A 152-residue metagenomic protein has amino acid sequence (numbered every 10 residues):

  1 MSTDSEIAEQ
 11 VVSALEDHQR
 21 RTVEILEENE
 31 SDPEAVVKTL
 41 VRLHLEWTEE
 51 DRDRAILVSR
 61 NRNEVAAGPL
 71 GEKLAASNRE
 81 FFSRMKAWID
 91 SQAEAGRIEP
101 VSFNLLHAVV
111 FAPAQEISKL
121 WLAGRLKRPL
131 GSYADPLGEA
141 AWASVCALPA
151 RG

Functional and structural regions predicted by a protein language model:
M1-V23, K38, R42, F82: An amphipathic alpha-helix adjacent to DNA-recognition modules
D4, A8, V12, E34-K38 (+5 more regions): Short, structured helix-loop boundary elements
S13-V23, G68-E94, N104-A108, E116: Amphipathic alpha-helical packing segments from all-alpha helical-bundle domains
E24-D53, L106-V110, A150: Hydrophobic alpha-helical connector segments
W47, W88, S144: Short alpha-helical functional segments enriched in proximate histidine and acidic residues
A55-R60, G71, A93-A140, L148-G152: Hydrophobic/aromatic-rich alpha-helical bundle segments in the mid-to-C-terminal region
R60-A66: Short helix-capping/turn signature of helix-turn-helix
